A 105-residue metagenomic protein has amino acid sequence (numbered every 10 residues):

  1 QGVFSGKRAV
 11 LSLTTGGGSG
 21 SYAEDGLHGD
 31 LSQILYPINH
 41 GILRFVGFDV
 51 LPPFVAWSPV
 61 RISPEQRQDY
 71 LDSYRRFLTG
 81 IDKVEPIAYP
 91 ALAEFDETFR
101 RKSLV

Functional and structural regions predicted by a protein language model:
Q1-N39: Helix-loop-strand module that forms the ligand-binding subsite of alpha/beta enzymes
D25-V105: Glycine-rich phosphate/pyrophosphate-binding loop and the adjoining helix
